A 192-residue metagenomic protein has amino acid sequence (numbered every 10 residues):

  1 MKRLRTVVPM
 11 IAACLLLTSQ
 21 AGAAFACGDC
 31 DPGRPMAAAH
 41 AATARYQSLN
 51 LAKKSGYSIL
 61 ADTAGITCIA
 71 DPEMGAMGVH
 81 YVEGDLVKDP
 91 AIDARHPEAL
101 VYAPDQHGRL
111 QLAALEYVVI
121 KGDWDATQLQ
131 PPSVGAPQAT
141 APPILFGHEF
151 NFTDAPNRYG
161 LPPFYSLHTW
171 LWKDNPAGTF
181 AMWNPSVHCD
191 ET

Functional and structural regions predicted by a protein language model:
M1-I11: Bacterial N-terminal signal peptides that target proteins for export
R3, C14-L16, I144: Acidic/proline-rich low-complexity IDRs
P9-S19: Bacterial N-terminal signal peptides
G22: Glycine/proline-rich, flexible active-site/cofactor-binding loop segments that harbor closely spaced acidic
F25-T192: Primary mode marks residue(s) on the alpha4-beta5-alpha5 output face of response regulator receiver
